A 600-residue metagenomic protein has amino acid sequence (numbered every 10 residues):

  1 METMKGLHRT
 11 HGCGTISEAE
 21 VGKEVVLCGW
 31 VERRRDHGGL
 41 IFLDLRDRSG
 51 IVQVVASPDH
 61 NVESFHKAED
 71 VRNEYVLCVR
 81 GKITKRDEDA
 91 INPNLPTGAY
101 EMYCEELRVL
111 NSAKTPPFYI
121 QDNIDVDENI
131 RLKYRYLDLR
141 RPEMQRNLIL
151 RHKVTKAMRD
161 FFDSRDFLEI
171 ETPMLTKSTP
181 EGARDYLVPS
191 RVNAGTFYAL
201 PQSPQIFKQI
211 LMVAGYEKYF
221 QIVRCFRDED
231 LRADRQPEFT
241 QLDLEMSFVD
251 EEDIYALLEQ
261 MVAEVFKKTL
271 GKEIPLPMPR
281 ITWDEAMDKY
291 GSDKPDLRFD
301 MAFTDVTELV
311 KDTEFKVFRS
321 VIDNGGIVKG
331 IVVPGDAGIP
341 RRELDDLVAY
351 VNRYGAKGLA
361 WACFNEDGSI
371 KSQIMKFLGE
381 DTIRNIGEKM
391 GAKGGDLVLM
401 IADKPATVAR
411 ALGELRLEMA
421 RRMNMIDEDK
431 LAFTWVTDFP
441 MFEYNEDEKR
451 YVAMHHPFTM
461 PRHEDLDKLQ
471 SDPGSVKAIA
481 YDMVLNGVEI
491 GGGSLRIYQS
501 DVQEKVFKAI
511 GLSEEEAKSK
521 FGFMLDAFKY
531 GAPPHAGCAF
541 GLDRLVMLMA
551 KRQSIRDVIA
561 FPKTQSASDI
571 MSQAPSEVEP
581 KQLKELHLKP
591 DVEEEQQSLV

Functional and structural regions predicted by a protein language model:
M1-V600: Class II aminoacyl-tRNA synthetase catalytic cores and aaRS-like
